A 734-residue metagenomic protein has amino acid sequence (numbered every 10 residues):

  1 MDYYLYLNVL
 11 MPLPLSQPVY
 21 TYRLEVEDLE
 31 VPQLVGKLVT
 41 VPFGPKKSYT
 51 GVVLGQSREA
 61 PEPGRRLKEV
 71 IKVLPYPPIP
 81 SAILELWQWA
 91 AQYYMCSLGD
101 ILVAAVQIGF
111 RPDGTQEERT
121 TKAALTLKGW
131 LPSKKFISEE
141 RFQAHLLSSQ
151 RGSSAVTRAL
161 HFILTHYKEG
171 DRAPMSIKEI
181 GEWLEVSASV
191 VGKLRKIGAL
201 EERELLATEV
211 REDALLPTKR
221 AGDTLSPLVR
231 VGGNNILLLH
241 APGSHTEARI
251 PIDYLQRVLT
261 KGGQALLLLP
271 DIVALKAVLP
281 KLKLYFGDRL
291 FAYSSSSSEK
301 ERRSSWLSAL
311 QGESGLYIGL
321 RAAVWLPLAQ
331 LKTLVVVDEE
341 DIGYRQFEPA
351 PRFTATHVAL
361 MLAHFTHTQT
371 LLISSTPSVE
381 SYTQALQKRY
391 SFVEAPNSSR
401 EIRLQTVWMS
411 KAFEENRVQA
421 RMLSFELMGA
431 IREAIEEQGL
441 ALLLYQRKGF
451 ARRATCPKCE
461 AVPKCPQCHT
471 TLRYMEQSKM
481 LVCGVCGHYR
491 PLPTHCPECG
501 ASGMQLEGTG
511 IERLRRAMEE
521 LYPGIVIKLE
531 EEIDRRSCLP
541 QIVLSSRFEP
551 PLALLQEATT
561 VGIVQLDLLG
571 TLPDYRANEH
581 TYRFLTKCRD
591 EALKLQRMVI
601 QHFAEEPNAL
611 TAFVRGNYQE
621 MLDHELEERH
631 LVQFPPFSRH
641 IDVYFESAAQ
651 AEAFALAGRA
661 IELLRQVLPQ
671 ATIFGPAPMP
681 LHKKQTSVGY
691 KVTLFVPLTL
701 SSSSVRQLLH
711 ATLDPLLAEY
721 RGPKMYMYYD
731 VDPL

Functional and structural regions predicted by a protein language model:
M1-S374, L386-I402, I563, A655 (+5 more regions): Accessory, non-ATPase domains that flank or precede helicase/AAA+ motor cores in DNA-metabolism machines
G109-Q143, L147, R220, T246 (+4 more regions): Accessory helical-bundle/CTD segments and flexible terminal tails appended to RecA-like ATPase motors
T218-D223, I236-L237, L362, L371 (+1 more regions): Conserved interdomain linker/interface between the two RecA-like ATPase lobes of SF2 helicase motors
F286-S297, P466-Q467, R473, P523-E531 (+1 more regions): Conserved RecA-like helicase motor-core motifs
F291-E299, I342-F353, E414-A420, G503-E507 (+1 more regions): Flexible beta-alpha connector loops of hexameric P-loop NTPases
S298-L310, I525-S546: Conserved helicase ATPase core of P-loop NTP-dependent helicases/translocases
V358-V379, H580-A612: Conserved segment of the helicase C-terminal RecA-like domain
E436-E519: Cys/His-rich short segments
